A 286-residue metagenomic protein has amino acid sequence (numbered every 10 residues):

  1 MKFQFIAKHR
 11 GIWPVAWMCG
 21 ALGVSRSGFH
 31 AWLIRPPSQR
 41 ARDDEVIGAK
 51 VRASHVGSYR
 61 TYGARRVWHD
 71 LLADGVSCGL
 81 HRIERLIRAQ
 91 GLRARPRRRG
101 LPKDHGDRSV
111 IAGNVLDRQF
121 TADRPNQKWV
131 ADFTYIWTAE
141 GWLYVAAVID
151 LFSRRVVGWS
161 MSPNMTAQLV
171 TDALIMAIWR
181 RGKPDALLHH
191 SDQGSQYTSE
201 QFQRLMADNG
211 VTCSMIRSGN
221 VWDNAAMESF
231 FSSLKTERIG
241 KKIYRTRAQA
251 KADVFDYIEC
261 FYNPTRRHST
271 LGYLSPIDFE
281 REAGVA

Functional and structural regions predicted by a protein language model:
M1-A286: Charged DNA-binding/catalytic regions of mobile-element recombinases
